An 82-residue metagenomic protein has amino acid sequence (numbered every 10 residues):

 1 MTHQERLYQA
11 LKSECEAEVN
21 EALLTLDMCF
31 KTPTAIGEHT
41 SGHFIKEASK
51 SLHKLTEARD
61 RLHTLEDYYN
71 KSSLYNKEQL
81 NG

Functional and structural regions predicted by a protein language model:
T2-G82: Extended, charge-rich alpha-helical interface modules
